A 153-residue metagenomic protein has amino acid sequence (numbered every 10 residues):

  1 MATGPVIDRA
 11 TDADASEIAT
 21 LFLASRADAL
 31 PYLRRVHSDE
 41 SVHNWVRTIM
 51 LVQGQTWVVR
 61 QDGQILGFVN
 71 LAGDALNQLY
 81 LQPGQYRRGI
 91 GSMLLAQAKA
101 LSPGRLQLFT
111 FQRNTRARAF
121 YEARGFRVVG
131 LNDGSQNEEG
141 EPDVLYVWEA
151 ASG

Functional and structural regions predicted by a protein language model:
V6-T20: A short beta-loop-alpha structural element at the N-terminal edge of CoA-dependent acyl/N-acetyltransferase catalytic
A19-R47: Conserved GNAT-fold acetyl-CoA-binding loop/helix
R47-V58, A75: A short helix-loop-beta-strand connector motif used in the catalytic cores of GNAT acetyltransferases and, in some
Q55-G67: Conserved beta-hairpin
L76-Y86, T110-F111: A short, internal acetyl-CoA/4′-phosphopantetheine-binding micro-motif in the GNAT/acyltransferase core
R87-A100, A119, A123: Conserved acetyl-CoA-binding loop-helix of GNAT-fold acetyltransferases
L101-R113: Conserved GNAT acetyl-CoA-binding A-motif
E122-L131: Conserved acetyl-CoA-binding loop of GNAT-fold acetyltransferases
